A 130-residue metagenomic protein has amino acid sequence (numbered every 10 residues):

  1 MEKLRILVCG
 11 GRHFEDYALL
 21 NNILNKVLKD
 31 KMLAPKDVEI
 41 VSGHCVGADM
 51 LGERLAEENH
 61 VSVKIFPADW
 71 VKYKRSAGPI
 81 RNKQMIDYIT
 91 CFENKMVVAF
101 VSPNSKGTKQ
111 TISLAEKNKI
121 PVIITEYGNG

Functional and structural regions predicted by a protein language model:
E2-K3, F14-G130: Acidic/glycine-enriched connector segments
